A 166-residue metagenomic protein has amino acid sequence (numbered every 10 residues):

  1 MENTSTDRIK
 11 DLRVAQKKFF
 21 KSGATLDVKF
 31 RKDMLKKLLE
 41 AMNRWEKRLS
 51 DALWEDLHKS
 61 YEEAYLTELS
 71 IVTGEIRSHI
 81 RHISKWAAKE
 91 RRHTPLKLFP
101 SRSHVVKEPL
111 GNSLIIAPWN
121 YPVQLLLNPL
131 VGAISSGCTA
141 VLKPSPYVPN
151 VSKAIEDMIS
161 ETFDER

Functional and structural regions predicted by a protein language model:
M1-H104: N-terminal Rossmann-like NAD(P)+-binding subdomain of aldehyde/semialdehyde dehydrogenases
L96-R166: Rossmann-like NAD(P) dinucleotide-binding subdomain of oxidoreductase/dehydrogenase enzymes
